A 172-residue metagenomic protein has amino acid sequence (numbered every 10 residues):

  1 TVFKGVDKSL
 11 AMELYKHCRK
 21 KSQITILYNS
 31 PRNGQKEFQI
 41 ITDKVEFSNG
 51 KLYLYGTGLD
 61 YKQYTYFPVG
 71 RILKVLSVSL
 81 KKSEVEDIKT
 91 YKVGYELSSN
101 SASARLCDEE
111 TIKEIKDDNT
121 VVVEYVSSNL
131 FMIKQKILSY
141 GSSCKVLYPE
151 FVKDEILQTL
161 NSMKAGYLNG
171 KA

Functional and structural regions predicted by a protein language model:
T1-T25, N29: Bulky hydrophobic/aromatic content
I26-Y28, G56, Y125: Short beta-strand segments that buttress and anchor functional surface loops
Y28-N33, G58-Y61, L97-S99: Short acidic, glycine-rich loop/turn motifs
G34-Q39, K62-Y64: Short, mixed charged/polar active-site loops that provide acid/base catalysis or chelate metal/phosphate cofactors
K51-Y55: Short aromatic-glycine-enriched beta-strand elements
L59-S83: Flexible linker/loop signature enriched in Pro/Ser/Thr and Pro/Gly
D87-A172: Polybasic (Lys/Arg-rich)
